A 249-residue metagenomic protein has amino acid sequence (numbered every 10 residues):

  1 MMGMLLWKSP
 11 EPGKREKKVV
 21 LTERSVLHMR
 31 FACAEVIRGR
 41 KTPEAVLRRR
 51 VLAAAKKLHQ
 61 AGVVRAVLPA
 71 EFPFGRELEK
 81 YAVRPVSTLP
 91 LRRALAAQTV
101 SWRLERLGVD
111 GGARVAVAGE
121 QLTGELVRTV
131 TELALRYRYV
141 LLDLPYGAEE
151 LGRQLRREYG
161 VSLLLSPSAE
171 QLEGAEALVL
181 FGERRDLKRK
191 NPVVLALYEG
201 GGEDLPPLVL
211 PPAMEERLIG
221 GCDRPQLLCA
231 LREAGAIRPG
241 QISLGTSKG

Functional and structural regions predicted by a protein language model:
M1-P10, R65-L68, G112-Q121, L141-D143 (+1 more regions): Short hydrophobic beta-strand segments
M1-R30: N-terminal basic/disordered segments at the start of proteins
K14, K18-E23, L195-G249: Adenosine-phosphate binding glycine-rich loop
R49-A61: Short, well-structured alpha-helical segments in soluble
F72-E77, G124-R128, Y146-R153, D186-K188 (+1 more regions): Short, charged/polar "capping" segments at the starts of alpha-helices and the immediately preceding loops
R84-S101: A glycine-rich, Thr/Ser-enriched phosphate-binding loop motif common to dinucleotide/cofactor-binding enzymes
R106-E170: Glycine-rich phosphate/diphosphate-binding loop of Rossmann-like nucleotide-binding domains
S162-R217: Rossmann-like adenosine-cofactor binding region
